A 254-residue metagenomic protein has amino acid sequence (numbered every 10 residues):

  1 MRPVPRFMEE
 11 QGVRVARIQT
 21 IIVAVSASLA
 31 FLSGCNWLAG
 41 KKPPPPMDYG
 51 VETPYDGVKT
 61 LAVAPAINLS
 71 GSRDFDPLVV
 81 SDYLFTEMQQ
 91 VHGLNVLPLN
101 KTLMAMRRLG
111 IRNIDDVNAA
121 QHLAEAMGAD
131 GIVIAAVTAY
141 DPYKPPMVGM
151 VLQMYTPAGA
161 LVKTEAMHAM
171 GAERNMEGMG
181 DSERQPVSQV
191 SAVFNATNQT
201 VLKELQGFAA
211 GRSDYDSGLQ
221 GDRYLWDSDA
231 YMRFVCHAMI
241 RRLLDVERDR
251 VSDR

Functional and structural regions predicted by a protein language model:
V4-I22: Bacterial N-terminal signal peptides that target proteins for export
I22-S33: Bacterial N-terminal signal peptides
C35-G57, M147, A158-R254: C-terminal/domain-edge helix-coil "capping" segments
G57-T60, H92, G128-V133, P146-V151: Envelope-exposed proteins and targeting segments
V58-G71, N100-M106, D214-L219: Acidic/histidine-rich, surface-exposed loop or edge segments in extracytoplasmic proteins
A66-L69, K101-T102, V137-Y140, V151-A160 (+1 more regions): Solvent-exposed coil/turn segments that connect beta secondary-structure elements in extracytoplasmic/periplasmic
G71-V133, T164, A172-M179, A238-E247: N-terminal segment of the mature soluble domain
S72, A139-P146: Solvent-exposed loop/turn segments connecting transmembrane beta-strands in outer-membrane beta-barrel proteins
